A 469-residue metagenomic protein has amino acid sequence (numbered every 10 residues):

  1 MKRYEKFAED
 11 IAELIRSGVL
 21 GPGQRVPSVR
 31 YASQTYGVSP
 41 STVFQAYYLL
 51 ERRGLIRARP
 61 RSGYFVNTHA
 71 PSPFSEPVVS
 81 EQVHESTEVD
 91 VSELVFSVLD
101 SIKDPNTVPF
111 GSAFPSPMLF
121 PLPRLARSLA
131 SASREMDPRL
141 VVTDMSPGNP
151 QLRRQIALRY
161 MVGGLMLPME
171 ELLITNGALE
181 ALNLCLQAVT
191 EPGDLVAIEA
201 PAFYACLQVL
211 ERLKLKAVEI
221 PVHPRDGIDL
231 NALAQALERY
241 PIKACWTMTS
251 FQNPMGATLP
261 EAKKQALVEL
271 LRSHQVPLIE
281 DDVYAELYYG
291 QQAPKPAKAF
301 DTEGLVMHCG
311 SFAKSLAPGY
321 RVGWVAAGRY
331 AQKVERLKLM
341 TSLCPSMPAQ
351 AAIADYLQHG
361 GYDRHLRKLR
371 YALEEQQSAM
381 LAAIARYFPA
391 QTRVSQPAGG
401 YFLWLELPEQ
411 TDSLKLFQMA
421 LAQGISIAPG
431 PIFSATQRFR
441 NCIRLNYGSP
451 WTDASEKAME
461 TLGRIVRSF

Functional and structural regions predicted by a protein language model:
M1-A130, E335, L339-S346, R367 (+9 more regions): N-terminal basic, amphipathic alpha-helical segments
R57-A58, L167, I427: Short beta-strand "wing" residues that participate in macromolecule-binding interfaces
M136-H274, E286-E303, L373, G463: Conserved core of the PLP fold type I
T302-Y371: Conserved core segment of the aminotransferase class I/II
A354, L366-T392: Conserved PLP-dependent catalytic core of the aminotransferase class-I/II
F433-Q437: AMP-binding (ANL) adenylation modules
